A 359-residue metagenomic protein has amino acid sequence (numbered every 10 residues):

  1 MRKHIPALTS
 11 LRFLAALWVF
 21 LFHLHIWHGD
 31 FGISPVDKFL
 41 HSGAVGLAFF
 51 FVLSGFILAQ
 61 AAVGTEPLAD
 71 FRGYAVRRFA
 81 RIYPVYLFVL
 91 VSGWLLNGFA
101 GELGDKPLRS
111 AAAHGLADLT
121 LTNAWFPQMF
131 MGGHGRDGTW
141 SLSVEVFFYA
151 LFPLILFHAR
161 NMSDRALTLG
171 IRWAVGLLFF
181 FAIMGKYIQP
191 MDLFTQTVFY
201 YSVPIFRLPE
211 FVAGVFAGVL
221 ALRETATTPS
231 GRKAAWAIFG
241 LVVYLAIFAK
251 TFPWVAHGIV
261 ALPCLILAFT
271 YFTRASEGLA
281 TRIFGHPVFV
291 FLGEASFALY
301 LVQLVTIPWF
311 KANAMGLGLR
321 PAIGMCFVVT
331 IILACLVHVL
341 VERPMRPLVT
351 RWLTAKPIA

Functional and structural regions predicted by a protein language model:
K3-P6, P35-L47, M131-V144, Y187-A213 (+1 more regions): Interfacial loop-to-helix transition and helix-capping segments at the boundaries of transmembrane helices
H4-G64, A80-L90, A113-N123, P127 (+4 more regions): Functionally critical transmembrane alpha-helices in membrane proteins and complexes, commonly lining
L17-H25, L95, A124, A174-Y187 (+3 more regions): Aromatic-anchored segments of alpha-helical transmembrane domains
A44, F211, V215-F216, A237-M345: Alpha-helical transmembrane segments of multi-pass integral membrane proteins
A44-L47, V63-F99, R109-D118, S143-Y149 (+10 more regions): Transmembrane alpha-helical segments and their boundary/interface "anchor" motifs in multi-pass integral membrane
A59-E66, L96-F99, I155-S163, A217-T225 (+3 more regions): Structural signal for the C-terminal ends of transmembrane alpha-helices and the immediately following loop
P67-R72, L103-K106, H158-T168, L220-R232 (+2 more regions): Membrane-interface helix-boundary motifs at transmembrane edges
V146-F179, G218-W236, M315: Solvent-exposed interhelical
